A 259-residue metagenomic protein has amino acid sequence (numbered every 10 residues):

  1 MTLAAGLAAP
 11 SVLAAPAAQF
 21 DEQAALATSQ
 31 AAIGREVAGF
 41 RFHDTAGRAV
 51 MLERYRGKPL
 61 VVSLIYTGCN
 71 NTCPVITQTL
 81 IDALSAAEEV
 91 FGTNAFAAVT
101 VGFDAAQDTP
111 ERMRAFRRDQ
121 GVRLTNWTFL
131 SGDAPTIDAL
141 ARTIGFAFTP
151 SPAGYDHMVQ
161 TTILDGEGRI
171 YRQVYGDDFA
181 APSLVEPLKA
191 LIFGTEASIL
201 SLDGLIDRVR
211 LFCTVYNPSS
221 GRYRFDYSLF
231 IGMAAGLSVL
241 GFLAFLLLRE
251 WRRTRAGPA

Functional and structural regions predicted by a protein language model:
A9-V12: N-terminal signal peptide c-region/cleavage motif recognized by signal peptidases
A17-E53, Q78, S85: N-terminal "domain-start" segment that seeds a small globular fold
V50, Y171-R172, R224: Generic structural signal for well-ordered beta-strand positions
L52-L80: Short active-site neighborhood of thiol/selenol oxidoreductases, capturing the structured segment around
T77-I137: Structural microenvironment flanking redox-active thiols in thiol-disulfide oxidoreductases
P152-L211: Extracytoplasmic/lumenal ectodomains and periplasmic regions of secretory and membrane proteins
N217-S238: Juxtamembrane/start-of-transmembrane alpha-helix segments at the extracytoplasmic/lumenal side of membrane anchors
G241-A259: Juxtamembrane interface at the cytosolic side of transmembrane helices
